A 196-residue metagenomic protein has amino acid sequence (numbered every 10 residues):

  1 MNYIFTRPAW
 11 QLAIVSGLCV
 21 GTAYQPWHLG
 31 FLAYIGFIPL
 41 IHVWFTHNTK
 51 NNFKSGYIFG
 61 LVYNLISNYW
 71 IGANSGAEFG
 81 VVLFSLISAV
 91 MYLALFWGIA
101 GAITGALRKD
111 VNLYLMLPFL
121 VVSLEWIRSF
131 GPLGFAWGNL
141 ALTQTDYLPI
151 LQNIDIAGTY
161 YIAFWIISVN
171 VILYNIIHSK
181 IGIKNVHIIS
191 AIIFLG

Functional and structural regions predicted by a protein language model:
N2-G196: Membrane-embedded alpha-helical bundles of multi-pass enzymes that act on lipidic or dolichyl-linked glycan substrates
